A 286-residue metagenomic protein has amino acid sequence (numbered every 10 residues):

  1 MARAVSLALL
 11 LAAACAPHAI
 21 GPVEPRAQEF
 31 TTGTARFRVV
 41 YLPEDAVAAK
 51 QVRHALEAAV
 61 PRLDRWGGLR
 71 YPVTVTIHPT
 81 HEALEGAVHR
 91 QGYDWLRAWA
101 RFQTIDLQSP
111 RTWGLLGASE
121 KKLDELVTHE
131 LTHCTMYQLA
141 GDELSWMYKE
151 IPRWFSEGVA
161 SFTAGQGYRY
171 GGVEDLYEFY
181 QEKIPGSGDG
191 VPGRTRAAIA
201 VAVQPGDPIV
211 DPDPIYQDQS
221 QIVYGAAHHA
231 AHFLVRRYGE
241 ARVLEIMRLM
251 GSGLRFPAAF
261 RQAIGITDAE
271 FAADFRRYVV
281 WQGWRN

Functional and structural regions predicted by a protein language model:
A2-A8: Sec-dependent signal peptide recognition, specifically the positively charged N-region followed immediately by
G21-M147, I151-P152, R255-F256: Juxtacatalytic substrate-recognition/specificity segment
A100, L107-Q108, K122, L126 (+1 more regions): Acidic/His/Gly-enriched intrinsically disordered linker/tail segments that often contain short helix/coil "MoRF-like"
